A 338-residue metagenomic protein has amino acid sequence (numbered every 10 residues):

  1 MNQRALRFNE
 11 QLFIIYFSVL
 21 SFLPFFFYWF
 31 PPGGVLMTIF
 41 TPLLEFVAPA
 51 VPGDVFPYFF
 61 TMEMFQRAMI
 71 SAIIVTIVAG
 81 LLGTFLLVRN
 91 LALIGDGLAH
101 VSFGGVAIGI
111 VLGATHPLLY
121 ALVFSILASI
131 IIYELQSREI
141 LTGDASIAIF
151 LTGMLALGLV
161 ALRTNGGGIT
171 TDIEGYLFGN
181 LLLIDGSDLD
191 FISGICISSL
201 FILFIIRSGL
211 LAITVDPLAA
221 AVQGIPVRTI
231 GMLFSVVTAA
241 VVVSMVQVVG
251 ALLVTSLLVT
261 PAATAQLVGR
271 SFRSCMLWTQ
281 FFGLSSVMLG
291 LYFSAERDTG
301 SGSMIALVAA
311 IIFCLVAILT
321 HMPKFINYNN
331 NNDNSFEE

Functional and structural regions predicted by a protein language model:
R4-I77: Membrane-interfacial amphipathic/re-entrant helices at transmembrane-helix boundaries
R7-F13, P32-F46, T299-E338: Cytosolic-side transmembrane-helix boundaries in multi-pass membrane proteins
P52-Y58, I147-I205: Transmembrane helix-bundle core of multi-pass membrane transporters and related energy-transducing complexes
M64-T76, A114-I126, S193-G194, V243-L257 (+1 more regions): Structural signature of hydrophobic alpha-helical transmembrane segments
M69-I74, L118-V123, A148-I149, L189-G194 (+3 more regions): Hydrophobic alpha-helical transmembrane segments
T84-G168, A265-L277, S294-R297, T320-M322: Short loop segments and helix-boundary regions at transmembrane helix junctions of multi-pass inner-membrane proteins
D188-P261: Helix-loop-helix "hairpin" substructures at the membrane interface of multi-pass membrane proteins
V248, L252-S303: Transmembrane alpha-helical segments in multi-pass inner-membrane proteins
